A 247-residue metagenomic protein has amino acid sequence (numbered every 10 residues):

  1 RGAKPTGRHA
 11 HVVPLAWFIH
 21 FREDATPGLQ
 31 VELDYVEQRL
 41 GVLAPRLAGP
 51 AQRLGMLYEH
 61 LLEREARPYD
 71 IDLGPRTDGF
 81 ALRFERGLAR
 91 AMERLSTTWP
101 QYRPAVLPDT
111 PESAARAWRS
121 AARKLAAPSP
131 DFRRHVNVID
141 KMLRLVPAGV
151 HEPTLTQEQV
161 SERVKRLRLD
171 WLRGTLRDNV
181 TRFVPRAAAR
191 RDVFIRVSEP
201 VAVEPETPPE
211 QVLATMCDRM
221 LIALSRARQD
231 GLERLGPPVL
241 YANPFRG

Functional and structural regions predicted by a protein language model:
R1-G247: Membrane-interfacial terminal anchoring regions of lipid-handling membrane enzymes
